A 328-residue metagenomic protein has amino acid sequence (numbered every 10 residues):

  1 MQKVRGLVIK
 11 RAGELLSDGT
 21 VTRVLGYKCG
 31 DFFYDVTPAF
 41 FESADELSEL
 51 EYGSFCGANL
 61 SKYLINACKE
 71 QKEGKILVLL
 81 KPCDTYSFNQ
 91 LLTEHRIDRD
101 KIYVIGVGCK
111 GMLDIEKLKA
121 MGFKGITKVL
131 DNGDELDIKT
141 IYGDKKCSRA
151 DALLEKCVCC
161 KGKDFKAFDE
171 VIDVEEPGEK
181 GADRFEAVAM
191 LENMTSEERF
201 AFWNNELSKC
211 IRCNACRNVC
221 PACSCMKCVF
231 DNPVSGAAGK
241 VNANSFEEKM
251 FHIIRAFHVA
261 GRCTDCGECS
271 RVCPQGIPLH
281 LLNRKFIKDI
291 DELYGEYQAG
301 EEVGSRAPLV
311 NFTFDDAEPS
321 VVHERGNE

Functional and structural regions predicted by a protein language model:
M1-W203: Iron-sulfur-associated redox domains of electron-transfer enzymes in respiratory and anaerobic energy metabolism
V4-A12, R212, C216, V259 (+3 more regions): General structural feature for long, well-ordered alpha-helical segments within catalytic domains of soluble enzymes
D31, K81-Y86, L154-D164, S208-K227 (+1 more regions): Local cysteine-cluster metal-coordination motifs and their immediate loop/turn environment, predominantly Fe-S cluster
L92-H95, C210, D289: Alpha-helix boundary/capping residues
C147-A150, N218, I253: Homeobox/homeodomain signature
K180-S208, A222-E328: Ferredoxin-type iron-sulfur electron-transfer modules in oxidoreductases and energy-metabolism complexes
